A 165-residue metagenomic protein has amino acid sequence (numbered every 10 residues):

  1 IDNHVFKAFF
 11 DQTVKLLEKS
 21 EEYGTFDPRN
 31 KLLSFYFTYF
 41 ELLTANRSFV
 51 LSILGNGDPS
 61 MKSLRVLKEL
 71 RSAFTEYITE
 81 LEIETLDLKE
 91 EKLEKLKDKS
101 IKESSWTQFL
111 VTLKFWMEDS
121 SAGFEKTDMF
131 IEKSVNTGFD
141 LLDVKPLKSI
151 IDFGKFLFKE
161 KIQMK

Functional and structural regions predicted by a protein language model:
I1-E22, R29, L33-F40, G55: An amphipathic alpha-helix adjacent to DNA-recognition modules
E18, S48, T79, I83-L86 (+3 more regions): Charged/polar positions within long, soluble alpha-helices
S20-T25, T85-K95: Acidic/His metal-coordination segments adjacent to aromatic residues that form catalytic metal sites in metalloenzymes
N30-L54, E69-I83: Helical hydrophobic small-molecule/effector-binding pocket
I53-P59, E91-L93: Short linear capping/connector segments at secondary-structure termini
S63-D87, K99-V111: Amphipathic alpha-helical packing segments from all-alpha helical-bundle domains
L96-M117, M129-T137: Hydrophobic alpha-helical segments that form the core of small-molecule binding pockets and/or dimer interfaces
E118-K165: C-terminal peripheral helix-coil segments that are non-catalytic and often amphipathic
